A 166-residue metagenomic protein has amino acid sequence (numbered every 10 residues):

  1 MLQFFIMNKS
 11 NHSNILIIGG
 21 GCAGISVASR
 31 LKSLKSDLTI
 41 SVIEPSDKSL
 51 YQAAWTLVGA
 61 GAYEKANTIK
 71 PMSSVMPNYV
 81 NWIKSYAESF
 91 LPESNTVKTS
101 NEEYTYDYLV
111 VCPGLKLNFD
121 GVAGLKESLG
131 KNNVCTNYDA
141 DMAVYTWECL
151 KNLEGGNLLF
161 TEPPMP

Functional and structural regions predicted by a protein language model:
M1-L2, S26: N-terminal functional modules and adjacent low-complexity/disordered segments of proteins
L2-S13, N81-M165: FAD-binding core/adjacent interface of flavoenzyme oxidoreductases
N8-N81, P164-P166: Beta1-alpha1 glycine-rich phosphate/pyrophosphate-binding loop at the start of Rossmann-like nucleotide-binding domains
